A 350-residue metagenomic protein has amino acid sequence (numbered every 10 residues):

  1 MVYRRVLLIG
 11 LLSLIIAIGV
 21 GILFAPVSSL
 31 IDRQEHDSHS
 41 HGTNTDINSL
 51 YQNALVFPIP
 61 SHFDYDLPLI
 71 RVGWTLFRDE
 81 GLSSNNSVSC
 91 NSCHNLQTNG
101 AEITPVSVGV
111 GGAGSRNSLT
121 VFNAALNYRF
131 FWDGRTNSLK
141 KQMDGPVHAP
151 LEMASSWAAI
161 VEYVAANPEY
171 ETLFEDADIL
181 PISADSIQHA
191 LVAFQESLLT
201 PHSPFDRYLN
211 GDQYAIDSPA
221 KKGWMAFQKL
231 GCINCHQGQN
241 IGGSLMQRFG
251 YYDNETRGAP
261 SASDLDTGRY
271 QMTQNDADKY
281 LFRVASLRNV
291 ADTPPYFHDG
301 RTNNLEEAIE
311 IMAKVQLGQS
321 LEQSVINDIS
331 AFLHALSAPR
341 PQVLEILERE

Functional and structural regions predicted by a protein language model:
V2-E350: Periplasmic c-type cytochrome electron-transfer domains
